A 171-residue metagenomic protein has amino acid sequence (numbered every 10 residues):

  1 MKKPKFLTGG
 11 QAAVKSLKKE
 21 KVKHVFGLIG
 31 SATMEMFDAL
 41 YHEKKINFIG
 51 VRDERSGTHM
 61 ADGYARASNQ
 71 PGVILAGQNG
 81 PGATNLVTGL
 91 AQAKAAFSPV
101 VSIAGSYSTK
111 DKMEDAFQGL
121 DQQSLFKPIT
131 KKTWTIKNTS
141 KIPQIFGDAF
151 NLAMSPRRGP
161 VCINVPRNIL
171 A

Functional and structural regions predicted by a protein language model:
K2-A171: N-terminal alpha/beta PP-like core and its mobile active-site loop of ThDP/TPP-dependent enzymes
